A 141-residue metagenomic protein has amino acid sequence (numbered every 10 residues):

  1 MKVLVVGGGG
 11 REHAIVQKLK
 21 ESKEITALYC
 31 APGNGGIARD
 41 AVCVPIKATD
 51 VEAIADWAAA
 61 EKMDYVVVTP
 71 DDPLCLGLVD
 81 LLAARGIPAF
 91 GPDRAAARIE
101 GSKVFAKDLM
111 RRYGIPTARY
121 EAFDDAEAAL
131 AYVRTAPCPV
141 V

Functional and structural regions predicted by a protein language model:
M1-A95, E127: ATP-binding N-terminal substructure of ATP-dependent carboxylate-amine bond-forming enzymes
L4-V5, E100-V141: Active-site nucleotide/adenylate-binding loops and adjacent lid/helix of ATP-dependent enzymes
